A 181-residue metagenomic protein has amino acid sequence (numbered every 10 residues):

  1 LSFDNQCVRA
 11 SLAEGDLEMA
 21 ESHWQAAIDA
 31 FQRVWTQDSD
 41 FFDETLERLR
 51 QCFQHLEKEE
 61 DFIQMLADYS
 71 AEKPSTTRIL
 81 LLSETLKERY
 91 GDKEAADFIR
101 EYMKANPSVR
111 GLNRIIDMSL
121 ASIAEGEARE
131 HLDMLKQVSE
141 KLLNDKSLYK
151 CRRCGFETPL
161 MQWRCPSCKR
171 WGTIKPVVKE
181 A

Functional and structural regions predicted by a protein language model:
L1-S2, W24-V34, K58-E72, G91-A105 (+1 more regions): Alpha-helical repeat scaffolds
N5, S39-D40, K73-P74, N106-P107: Short coil turns that delineate tetratricopeptide repeat
Q6-R9, A13, E47-R48, L80-L81 (+2 more regions): "A position-specific structural signal for the A-helix of alpha-solenoid helical repeats
V8-S39, L49: Acidic, serine/threonine- and glycine-rich low-complexity intrinsically disordered segments that serve as flexible
R9-L12, A26, D43-E44, T77 (+1 more regions): Start-of-helix register in tetratricopeptide repeats
S11, E18, C52-F53, L86-K87 (+1 more regions): Residue at a conserved register position within TPR or TPR-like alpha-solenoid repeats
D40-A71, S75-K87: Alpha-helical adaptor scaffolds
K104-A181: Cys/His-clustered metal-coordination modules, chiefly Zn-binding fingers
